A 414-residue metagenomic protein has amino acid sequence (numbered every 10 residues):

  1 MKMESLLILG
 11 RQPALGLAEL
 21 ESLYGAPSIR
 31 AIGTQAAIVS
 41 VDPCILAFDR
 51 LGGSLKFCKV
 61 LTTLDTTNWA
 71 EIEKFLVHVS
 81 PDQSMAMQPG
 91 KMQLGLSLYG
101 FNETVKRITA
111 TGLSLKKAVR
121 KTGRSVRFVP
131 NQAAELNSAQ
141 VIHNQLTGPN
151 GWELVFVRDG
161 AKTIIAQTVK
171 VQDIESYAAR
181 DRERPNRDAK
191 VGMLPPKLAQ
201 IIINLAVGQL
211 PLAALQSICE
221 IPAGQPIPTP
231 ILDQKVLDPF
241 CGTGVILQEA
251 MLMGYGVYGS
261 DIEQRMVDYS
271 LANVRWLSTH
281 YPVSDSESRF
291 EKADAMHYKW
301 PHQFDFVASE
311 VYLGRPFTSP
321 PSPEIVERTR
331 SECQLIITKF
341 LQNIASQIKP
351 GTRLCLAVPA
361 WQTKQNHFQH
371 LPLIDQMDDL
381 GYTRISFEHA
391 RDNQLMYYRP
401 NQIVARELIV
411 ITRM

Functional and structural regions predicted by a protein language model:
M1-F57, T63-E71, D82, G100-L113 (+2 more regions): Class I S-adenosyl-L-methionine-dependent methyltransferase catalytic core
W69, K91, L98-F101, K121: N-terminal accessory regions of S-adenosyl-L-methionine
E71-G90: An N-terminal amphipathic alpha-helical segment
P89-K91, A134, T147-P149: Active-site neighborhood for divalent-cation/phosphate handling
G90-L94, Q234: Nucleotide donor/acceptor-binding cores
G95-S97, V126-P130, I164-A166: A structural signal for short, well-ordered beta-strand segments and their strand-loop junctions that often border
V105, T111-L136: A gly/proline- and charged-residue-enriched helix-loop-helix capping module
